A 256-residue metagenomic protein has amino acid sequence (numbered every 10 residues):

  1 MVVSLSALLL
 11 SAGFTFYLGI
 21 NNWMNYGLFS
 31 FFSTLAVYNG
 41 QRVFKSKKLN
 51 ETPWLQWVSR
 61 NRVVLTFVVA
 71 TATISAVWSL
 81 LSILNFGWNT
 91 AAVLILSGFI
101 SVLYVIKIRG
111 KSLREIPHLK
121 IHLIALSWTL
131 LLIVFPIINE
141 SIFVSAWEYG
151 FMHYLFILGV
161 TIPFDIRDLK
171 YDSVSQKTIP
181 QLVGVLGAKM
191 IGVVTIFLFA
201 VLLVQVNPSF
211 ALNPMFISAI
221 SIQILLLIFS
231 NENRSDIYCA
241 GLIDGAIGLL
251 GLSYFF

Functional and structural regions predicted by a protein language model:
L8, A12, S30-F44, A76-V77 (+2 more regions): Central hydrophobic cores of alpha-helical transmembrane segments in multi-pass inner-membrane proteins across all
L9-S30, V77-A92, L130-F151, V201-L212 (+1 more regions): Helix-coil boundary and interhelical linker segments in multi-pass alpha-helical membrane proteins
T34-V69, L158-I196: Solvent-exposed interhelical
G40-T52, V102-R114, K120, D165-S173 (+1 more regions): C-terminal ends of transmembrane helices
V58-N139, L226-L227: Intramembrane alpha-helical segments
I121-L169: Functional transmembrane core segments of multi-pass inner-membrane proteins
H122, F216-F256: Extended hydrophobic alpha-helices typical of membrane-associated regions
V174-I224: Glycine/small-residue-rich hydrophobic helix-like segments
